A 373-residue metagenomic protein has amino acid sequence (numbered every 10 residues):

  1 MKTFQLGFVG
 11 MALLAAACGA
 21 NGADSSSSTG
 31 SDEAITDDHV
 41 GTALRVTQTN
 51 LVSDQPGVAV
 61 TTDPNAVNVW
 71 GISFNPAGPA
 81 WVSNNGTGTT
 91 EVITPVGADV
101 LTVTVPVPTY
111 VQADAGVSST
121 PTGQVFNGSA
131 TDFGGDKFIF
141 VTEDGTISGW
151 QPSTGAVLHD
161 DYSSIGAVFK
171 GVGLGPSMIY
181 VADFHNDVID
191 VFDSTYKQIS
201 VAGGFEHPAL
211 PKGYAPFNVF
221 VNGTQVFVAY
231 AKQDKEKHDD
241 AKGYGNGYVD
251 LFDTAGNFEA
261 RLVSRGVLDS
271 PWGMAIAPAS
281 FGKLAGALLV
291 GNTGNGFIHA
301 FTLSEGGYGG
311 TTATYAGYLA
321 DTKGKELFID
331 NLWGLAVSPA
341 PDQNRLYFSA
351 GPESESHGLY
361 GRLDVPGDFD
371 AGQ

Functional and structural regions predicted by a protein language model:
M1-F8: Bacterial N-terminal signal peptides that target proteins for export
L14-A17: C-terminal motif of bacterial Sec signal peptides marking the signal peptidase cleavage site
A20-D24, G30-Q373: Sequence/structural signature of beta-propeller domains
